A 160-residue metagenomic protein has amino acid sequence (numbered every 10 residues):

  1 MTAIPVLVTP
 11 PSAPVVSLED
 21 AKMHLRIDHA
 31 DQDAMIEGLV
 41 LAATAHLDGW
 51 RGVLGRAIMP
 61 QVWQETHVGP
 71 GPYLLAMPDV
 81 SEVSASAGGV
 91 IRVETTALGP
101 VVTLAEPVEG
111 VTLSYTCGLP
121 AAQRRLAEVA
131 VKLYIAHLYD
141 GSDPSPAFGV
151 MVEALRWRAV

Functional and structural regions predicted by a protein language model:
M1-V160: Divalent metal-cofactor coordination and adjacent catalytic microenvironments
